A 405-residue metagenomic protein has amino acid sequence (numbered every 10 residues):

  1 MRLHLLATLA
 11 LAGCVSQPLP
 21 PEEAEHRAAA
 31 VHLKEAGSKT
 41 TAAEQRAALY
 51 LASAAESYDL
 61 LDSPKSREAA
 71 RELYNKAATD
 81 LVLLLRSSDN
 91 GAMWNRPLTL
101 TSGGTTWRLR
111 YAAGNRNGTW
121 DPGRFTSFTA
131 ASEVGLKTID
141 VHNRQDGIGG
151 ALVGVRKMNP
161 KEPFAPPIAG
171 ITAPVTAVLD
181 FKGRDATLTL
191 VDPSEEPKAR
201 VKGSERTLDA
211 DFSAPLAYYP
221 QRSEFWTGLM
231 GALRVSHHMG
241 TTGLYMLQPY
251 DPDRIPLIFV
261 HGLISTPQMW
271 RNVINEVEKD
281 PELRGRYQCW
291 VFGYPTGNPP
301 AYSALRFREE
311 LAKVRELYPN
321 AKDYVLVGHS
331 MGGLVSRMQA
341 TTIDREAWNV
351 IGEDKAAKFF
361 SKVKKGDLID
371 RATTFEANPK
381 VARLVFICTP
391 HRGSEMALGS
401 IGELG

Functional and structural regions predicted by a protein language model:
M1-T8: Sec-dependent signal peptide recognition, specifically the positively charged N-region followed immediately by
C14-L257, T266-N272, Q288: Flexible, membrane-associating and regulatory peripheral segments of lipid-active enzymes
A52-A69, R86, N90, L257-L263 (+1 more regions): Serine-dependent carboxylesterase/thioesterase catalytic core of lipase-like alpha/beta-hydrolase/SGNH enzymes
G243-Y245, E276-V277, K313, D370-A372: A generic local structural motif
W270, I274, A304-F307: Amphipathic alpha-helical segments in well-structured domains
R271-Y287: Short amphipathic alpha-helix adjacent to the substrate-entry channel of hydrolases
